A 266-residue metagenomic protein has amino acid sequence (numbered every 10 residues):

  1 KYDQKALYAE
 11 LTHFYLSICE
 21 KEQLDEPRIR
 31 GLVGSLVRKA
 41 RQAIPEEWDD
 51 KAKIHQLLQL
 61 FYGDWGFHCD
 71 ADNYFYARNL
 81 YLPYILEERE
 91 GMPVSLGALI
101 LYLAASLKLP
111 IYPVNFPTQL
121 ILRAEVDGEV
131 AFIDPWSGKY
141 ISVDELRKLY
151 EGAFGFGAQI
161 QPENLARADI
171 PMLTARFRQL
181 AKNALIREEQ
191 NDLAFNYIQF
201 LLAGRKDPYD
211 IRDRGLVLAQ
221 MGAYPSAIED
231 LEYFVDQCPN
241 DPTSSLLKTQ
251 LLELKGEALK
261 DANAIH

Functional and structural regions predicted by a protein language model:
K1-H266: A structural boundary/capping signal
